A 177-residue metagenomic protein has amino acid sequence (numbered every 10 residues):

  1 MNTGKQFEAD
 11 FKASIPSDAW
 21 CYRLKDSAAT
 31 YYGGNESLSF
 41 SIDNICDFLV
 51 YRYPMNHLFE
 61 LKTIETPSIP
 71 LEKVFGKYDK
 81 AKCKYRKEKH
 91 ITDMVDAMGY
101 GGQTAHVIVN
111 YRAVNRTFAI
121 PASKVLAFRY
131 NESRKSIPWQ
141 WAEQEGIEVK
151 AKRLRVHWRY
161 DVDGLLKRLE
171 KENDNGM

Functional and structural regions predicted by a protein language model:
M1-S41, G176: Acidic-basic catalytic patches of nuclease active cores, encompassing PD-(D/E)XK and other metal-cofactor nuclease
A29-Y32, T66-I69, N115: Short, solvent-exposed loop/turn segments at secondary-structure junctions
N44: Beta-rich catalytic cores
F48-V50, M55-P67: Conserved catalytic cores of phosphodiester-cleaving nucleases, focusing on short active-site segments
I64-D93: Mg2+/Mn2+-dependent nuclease catalytic core
T92-A127: Nucleic-acid nuclease catalytic cores
A122-V156: Short, low-complexity, polybasic intrinsically disordered segments
A142-M177: Charged phosphate-binding loop/patch that engages nucleotide di/tri-phosphates or the phosphate backbone of nucleic
